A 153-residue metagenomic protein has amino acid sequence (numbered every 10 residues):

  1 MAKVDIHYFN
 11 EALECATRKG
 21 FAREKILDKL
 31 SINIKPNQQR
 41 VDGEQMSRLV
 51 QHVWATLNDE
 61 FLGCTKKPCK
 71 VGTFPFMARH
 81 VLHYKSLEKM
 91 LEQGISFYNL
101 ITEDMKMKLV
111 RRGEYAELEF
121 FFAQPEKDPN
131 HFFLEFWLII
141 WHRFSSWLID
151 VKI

Functional and structural regions predicted by a protein language model:
M1-E117: N-terminal low-complexity or simple alpha-helical regulatory segments that function as activation/interaction modules
L87-I153: Alpha-helical bundle regulatory/interaction domains
